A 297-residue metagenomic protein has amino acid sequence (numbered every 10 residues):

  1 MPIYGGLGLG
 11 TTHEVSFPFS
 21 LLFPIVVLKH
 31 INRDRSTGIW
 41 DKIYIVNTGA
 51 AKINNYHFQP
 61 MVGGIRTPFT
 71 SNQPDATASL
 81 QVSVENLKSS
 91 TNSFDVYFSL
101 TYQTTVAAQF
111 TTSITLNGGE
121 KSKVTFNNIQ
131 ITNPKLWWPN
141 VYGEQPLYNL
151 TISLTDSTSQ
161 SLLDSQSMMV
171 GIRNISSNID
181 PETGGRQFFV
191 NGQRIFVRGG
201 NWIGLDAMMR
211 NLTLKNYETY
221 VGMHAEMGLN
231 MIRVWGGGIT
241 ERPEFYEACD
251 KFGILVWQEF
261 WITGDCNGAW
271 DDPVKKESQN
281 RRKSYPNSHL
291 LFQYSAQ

Functional and structural regions predicted by a protein language model:
M1-I232, T240, K251: Secreted/periplasmic carbohydrate-active enzymes, especially glycoside hydrolases
W138-L147, L255-W257, I262-D265, S284: Acidic/aromatic-lined carbohydrate-recognition and catalytic surfaces of CAZymes acting on diverse glycans
S157-Q160, K251-V256, S284-H289: Secondary-structure transition/capping motifs at alpha-helix termini and the adjoining loop/turn into the next element
I179-R186, R242-E244, P273-P286: Alpha-helical scaffolding within the catalytic cores of extracellular/periplasmic polymer-degrading hydrolases
F196-G199, M231-V234, L255-Q258, F292-A296: Structural recognition of the beta-strand scaffold that forms the well-ordered cores of secreted hydrolase catalytic
V221-K275: Aromatic-lined substrate-binding rim segments of carbohydrate-active enzymes
R281-Q297: Active-site groove signature of glycoside hydrolases
